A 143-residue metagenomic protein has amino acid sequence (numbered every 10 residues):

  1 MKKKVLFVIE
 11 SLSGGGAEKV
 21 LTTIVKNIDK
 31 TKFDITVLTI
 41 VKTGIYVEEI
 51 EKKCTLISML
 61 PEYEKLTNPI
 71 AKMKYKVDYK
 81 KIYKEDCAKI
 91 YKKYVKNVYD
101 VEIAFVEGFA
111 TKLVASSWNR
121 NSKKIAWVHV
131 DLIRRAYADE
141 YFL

Functional and structural regions predicted by a protein language model:
K2-L6: Extreme N-terminal starter segment of soluble prokaryotic enzymes
F7-G14, N27, T31-Y79: N-terminal strand-loop element at the rim of the active site of nucleotide-sugar-dependent glycosyltransferases
G15-T23: A conserved mid-protein helix/loop that constitutes part of the nucleotide-sugar donor-binding site
A17-E18, V47, K112-A115, A136-Y137: Short glycine-/acidic-enriched loop or helix-start segments at secondary-structure transitions that form or flank
P69-V101, E140: An amphipathic, basic-hydrophobic alpha-helix
D86-A88, Y94, V101-N121, I133-R135: An aromatic- and histidine-rich active-site surface loop
Y94-K96, I125-L143: A conserved, positively charged/aromatic
